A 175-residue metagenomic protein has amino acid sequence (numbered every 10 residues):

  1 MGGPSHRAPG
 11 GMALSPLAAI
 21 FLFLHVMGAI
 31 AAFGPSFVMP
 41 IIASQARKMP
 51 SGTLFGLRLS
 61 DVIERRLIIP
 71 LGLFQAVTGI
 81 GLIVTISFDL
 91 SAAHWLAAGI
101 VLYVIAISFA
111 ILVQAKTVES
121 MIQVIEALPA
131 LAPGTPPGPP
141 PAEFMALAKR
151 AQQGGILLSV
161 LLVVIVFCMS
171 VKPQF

Functional and structural regions predicted by a protein language model:
P4-F175: Polytopic transmembrane helical bundles with strong interfacial aromatic enrichment
